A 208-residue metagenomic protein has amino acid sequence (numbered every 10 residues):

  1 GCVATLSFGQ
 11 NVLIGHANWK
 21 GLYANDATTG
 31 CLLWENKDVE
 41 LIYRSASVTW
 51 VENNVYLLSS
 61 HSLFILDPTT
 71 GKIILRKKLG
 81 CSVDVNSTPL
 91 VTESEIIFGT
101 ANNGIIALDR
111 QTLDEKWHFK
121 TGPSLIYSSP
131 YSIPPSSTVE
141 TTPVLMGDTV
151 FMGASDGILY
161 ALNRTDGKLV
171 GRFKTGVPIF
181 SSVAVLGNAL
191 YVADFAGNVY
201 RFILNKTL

Functional and structural regions predicted by a protein language model:
G1-Q10, N18-W19, C31-E52, S60 (+4 more regions): Extracytoplasmic beta-rich repeat domains
V12-L13, V55, I96, V150 (+1 more regions): Hydrophobic beta-strand positions that form the internal "hydrophobic ladder" of WD40/Gbeta-like beta-propeller blades
G15-H16, L58, G99, G153 (+1 more regions): Residue-level marker for isolated small/hydroxyl-bearing positions within beta-strands of beta-sheet-rich domains
K20, H61-S62, N103, G157-I158 (+1 more regions): Short coil/turn segments within WD40 beta-propeller repeats
D26-G30, D67-G71, D109-L113, N163-D166 (+1 more regions): Short loop/turn segments that connect beta-strands within beta-propeller blades
T142-G197: Ankyrin-repeat and related helical/solenoid repeat scaffolds used for protein-protein interactions
